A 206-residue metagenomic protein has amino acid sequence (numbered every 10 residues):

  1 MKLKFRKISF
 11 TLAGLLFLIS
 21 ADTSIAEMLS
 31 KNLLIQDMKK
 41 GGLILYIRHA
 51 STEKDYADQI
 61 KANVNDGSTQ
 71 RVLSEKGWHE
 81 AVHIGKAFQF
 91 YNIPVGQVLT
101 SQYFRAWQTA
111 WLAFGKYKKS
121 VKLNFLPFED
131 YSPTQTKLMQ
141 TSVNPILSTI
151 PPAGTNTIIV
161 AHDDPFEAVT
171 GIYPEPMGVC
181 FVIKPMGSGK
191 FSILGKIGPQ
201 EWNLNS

Functional and structural regions predicted by a protein language model:
M1-L12: Bacterial N-terminal signal peptides that target proteins for export
T11-S20: Bacterial N-terminal signal peptides
A21-A26: Sec/Tat signal peptide C-region and signal peptidase I cleavage site
E27-V121, L126-D130, I172-S192, K196-S206: Active-site-proximal alpha-helix that buttresses catalytic centers in soluble enzyme cores
G42-I44, P152-A161: Generic beta-sheet signal
Y131-Q140: Short, surface-exposed amphipathic charged segments that create phosphate/polyanion-binding patches used for binding
M139-P151: A short, acidic, amphipathic alpha-helical segment used as a generic capping/interface helix at domain edges
T149-T155, M186-S188: A short, structured loop/turn motif at beta-sheet edges
